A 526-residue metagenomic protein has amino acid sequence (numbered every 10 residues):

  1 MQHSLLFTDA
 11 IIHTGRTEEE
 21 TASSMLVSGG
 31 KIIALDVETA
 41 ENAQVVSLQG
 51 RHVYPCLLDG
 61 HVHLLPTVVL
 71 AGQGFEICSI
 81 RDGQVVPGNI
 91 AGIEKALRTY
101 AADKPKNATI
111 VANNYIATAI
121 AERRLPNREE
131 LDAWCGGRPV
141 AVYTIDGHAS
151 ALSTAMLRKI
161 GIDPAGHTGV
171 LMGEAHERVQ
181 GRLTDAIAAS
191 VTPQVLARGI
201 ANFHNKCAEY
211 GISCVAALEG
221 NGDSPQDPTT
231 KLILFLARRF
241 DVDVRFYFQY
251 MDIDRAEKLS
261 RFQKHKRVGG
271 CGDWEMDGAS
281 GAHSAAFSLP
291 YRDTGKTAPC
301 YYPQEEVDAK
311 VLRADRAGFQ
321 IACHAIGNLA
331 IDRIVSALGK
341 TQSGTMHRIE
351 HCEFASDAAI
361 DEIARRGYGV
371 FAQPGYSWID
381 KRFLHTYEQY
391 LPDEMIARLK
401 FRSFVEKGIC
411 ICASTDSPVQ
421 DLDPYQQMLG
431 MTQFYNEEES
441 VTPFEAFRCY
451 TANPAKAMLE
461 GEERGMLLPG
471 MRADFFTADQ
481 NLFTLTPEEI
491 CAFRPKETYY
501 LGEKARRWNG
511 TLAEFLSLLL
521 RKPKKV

Functional and structural regions predicted by a protein language model:
M1-I33, V37-E38, E94-P105, A189 (+4 more regions): Active-site microenvironment of metallo-dependent hydrolases
Q2-T8, H13, T17-S28, I32-F240 (+5 more regions): Divalent metal-binding segments
I12, I32, R51, A117 (+13 more regions): Short, glycine-/Ser/Thr-/acidic-enriched flexible segments
E41-N42, R138, F240-V242, K264-G270 (+3 more regions): A short helix-to-beta-strand connector/capping loop
Q49, R158-A165, I253-C271, A355-G369: Short amphipathic alpha-helices and their capping/turn segments at secondary-structure boundaries
G60, R366, A473: An anion/phosphate-binding loop that grips the pyrophosphate of nucleotide cofactors and donors
H63, K266-S284, Y368-W378: Non-cysteine beta-strand/loop elements that form the S-adenosyl-L-methionine
L312-A322, L329-H347, H351-C352, D357 (+3 more regions): His/Asp/Glu-enriched, well-ordered alpha-helical/loop segment that forms or immediately abuts the divalent-metal
